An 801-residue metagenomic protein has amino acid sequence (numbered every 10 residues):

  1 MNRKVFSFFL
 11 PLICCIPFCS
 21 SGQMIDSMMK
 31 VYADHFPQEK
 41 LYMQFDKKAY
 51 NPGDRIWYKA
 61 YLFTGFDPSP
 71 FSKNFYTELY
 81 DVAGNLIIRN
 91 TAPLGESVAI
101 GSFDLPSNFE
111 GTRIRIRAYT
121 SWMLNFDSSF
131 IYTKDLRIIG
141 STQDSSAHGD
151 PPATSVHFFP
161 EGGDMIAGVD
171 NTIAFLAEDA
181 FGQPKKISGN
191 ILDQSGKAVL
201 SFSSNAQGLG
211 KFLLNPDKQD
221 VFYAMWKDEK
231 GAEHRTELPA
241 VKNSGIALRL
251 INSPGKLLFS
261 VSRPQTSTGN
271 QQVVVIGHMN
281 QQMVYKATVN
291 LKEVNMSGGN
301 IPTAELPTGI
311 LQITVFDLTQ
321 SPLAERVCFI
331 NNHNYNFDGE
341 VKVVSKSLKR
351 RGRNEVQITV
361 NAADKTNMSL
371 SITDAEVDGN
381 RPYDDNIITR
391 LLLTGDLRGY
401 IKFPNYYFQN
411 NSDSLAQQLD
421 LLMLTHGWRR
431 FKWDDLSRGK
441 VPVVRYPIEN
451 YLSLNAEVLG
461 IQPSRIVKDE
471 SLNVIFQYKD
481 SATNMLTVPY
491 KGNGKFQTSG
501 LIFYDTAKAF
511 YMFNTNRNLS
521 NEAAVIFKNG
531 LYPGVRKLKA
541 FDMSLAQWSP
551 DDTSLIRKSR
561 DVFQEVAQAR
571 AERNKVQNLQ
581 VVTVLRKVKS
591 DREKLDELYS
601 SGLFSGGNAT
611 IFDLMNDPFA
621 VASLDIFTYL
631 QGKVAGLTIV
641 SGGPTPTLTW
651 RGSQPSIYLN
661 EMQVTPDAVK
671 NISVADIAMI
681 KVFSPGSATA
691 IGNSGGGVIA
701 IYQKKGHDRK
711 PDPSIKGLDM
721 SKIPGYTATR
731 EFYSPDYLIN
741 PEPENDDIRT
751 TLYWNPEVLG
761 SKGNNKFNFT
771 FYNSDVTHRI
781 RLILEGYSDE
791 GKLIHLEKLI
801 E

Functional and structural regions predicted by a protein language model:
M1-K30, I358: Bacterial Sec-dependent N-terminal signal peptides
Q23-E39, Q44, Y50-N51, R55-A92 (+2 more regions): Contiguous segments within soluble domain cores/interaction surfaces
Y32-F36, N51, P106-F109, T120-I173 (+13 more regions): Surface-exposed, low-complexity/disordered segments and acidic/polar micro-motifs at processing/linker regions
K59-A60, E78, R115-W122, T314-V315 (+1 more regions): Internal, hydrophobic beta-strand segments that form the core of beta-sheet-rich folds
Y76-Y80, S188-L192, V274-I276, T314 (+5 more regions): Beta-strand signatures of extracellular beta-sandwich domains
G101-L105, I114: Ligand-binding face of N-terminal immunoglobulin V-set domains in extracellular IgSF glycoproteins
I114-I116, F222-A224, L311, A509 (+1 more regions): Hydrophobic beta-strand segments within extracellular beta-sandwich modules
P646-S684, R709-I715: Periplasmic plug
